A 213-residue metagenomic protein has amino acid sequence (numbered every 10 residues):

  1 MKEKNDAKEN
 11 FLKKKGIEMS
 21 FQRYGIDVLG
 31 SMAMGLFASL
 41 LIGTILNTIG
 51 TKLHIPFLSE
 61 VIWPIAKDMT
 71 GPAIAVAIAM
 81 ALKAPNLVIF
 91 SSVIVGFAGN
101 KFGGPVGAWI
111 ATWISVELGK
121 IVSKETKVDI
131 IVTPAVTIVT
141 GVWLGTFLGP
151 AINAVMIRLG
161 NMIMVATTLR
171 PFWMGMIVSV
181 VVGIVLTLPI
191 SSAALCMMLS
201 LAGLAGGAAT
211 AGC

Functional and structural regions predicted by a protein language model:
K2-C213: Pore-lining transmembrane helices
